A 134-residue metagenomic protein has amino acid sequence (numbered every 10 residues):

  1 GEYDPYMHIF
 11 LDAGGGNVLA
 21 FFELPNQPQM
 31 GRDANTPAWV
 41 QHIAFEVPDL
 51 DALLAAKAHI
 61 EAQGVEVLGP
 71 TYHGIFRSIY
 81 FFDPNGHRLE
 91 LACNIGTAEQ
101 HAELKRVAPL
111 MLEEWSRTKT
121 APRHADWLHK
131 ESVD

Functional and structural regions predicted by a protein language model:
G1-V18: Core segments of cupin and vicinal oxygen chelate
P5, P25-P28: Short acidic (Asp/Glu) patches
F10-D12, E23, F82: Short, well-ordered beta-strand micro-motif
G14, F22-L24, N94: Generic beta-structure capping elements
N17-F21, P70: Long, contiguous binding/interaction regions
N26, T36-A38, I43-R88, C93-A98 (+1 more regions): Vicinal oxygen chelate
Q29-D33: Zn2+-dependent peptidoglycan hydrolase active-site motif and core
E103-M111: Polybasic, low-complexity binding patches
